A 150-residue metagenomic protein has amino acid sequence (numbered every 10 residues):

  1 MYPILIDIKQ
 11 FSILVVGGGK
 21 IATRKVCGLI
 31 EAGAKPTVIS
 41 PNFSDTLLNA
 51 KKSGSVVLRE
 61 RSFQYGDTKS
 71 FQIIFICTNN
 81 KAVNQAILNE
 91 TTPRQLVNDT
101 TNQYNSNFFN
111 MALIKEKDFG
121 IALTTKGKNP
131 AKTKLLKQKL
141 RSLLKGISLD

Functional and structural regions predicted by a protein language model:
M1-K51, L58: Hydrophobic, well-ordered beta-alpha structural blocks that scaffold small-molecule cofactor pockets
D7, I114-D150: Adenosine-phosphate binding glycine-rich loop
Q10, K69-F71: Alpha-helix C-terminal capping/helix-to-coil transition sites in glycosyltransferase folds
G19-I21, K81, G127: Residue-level detector of alpha-helix initiation sites
T37, Q72-T78, F119-K128: Short beta-strand and adjoining strand-loop segment in the mid-core of the Rossmann-like NAD(P)-dependent dehydrogenase
R61-Y65: Conserved SAM/SAH-binding loop
I73-C77, N84-F109: ADP-ribose/adenylate-binding Rossmann-like module
